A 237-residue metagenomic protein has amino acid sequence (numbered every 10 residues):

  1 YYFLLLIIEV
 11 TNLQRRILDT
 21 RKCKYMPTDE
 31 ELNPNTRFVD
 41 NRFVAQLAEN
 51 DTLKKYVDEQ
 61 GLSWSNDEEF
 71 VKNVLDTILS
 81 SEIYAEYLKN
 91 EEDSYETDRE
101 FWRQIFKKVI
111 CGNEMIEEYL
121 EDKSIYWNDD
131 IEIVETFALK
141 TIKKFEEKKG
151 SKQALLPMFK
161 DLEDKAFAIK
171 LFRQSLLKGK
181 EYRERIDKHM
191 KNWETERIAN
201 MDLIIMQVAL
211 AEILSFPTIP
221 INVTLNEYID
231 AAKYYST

Functional and structural regions predicted by a protein language model:
Y1-Y235: N-terminal interaction/assembly modules
